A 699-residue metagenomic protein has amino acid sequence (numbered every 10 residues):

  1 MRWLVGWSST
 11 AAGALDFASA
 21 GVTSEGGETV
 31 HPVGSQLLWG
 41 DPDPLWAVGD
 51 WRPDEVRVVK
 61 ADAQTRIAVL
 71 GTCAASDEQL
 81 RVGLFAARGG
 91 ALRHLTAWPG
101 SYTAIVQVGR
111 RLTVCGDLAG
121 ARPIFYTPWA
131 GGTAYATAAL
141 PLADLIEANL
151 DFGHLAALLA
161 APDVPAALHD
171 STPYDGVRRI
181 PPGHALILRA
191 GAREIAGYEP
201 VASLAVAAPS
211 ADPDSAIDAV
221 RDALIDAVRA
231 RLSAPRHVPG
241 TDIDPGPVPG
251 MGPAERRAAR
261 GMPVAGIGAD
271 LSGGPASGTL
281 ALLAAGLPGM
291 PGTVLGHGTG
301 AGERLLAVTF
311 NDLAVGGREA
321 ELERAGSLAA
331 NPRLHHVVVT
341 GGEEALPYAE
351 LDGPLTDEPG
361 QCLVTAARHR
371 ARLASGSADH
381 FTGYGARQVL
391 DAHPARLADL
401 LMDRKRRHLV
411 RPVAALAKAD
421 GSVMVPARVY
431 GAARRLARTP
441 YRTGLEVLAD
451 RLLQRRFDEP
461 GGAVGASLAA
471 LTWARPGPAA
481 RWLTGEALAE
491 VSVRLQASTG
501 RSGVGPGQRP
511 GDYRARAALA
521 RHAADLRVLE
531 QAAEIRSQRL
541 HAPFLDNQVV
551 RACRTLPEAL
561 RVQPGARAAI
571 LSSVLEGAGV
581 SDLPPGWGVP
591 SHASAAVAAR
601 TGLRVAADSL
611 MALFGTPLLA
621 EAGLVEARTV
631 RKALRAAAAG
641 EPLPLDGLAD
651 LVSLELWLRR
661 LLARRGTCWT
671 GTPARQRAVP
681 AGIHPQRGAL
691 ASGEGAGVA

Functional and structural regions predicted by a protein language model:
M1-E344, P354, E358, L645 (+3 more regions): Cysteine-centered catalytic environments shared across enzyme families
W7-S9, P32-S35, V447-A699: Adenosyl-5′-phosphate
H94, P213, T241, P245 (+14 more regions): Hydrophobic transmembrane helix bundles of membrane-integrated enzymes that assemble and modify cell-envelope
T127-P128, L280-A281, L390, V550-P557: Short hydrophobic alpha-helical segments that form membrane-spanning helices or hydrophobic packing faces of helical
G132-A134, D379, A542, A649: A residue-level structural signature of the nucleotidyltransferase/glycosyltransferase Rossmann-like core
P181, S215, A219-A223, P275 (+12 more regions): Generic recognition of stable, solvent-exposed alpha-helical segments in well-folded globular domains
F310-S377, Y384-H408, T555-L560: ATP-dependent adenylate-handling ligase core
A367-A470, A474-A479, Q531-V549: Active-site adenylate/phosphate-handling loop in enzymes that bind or generate adenylated species
